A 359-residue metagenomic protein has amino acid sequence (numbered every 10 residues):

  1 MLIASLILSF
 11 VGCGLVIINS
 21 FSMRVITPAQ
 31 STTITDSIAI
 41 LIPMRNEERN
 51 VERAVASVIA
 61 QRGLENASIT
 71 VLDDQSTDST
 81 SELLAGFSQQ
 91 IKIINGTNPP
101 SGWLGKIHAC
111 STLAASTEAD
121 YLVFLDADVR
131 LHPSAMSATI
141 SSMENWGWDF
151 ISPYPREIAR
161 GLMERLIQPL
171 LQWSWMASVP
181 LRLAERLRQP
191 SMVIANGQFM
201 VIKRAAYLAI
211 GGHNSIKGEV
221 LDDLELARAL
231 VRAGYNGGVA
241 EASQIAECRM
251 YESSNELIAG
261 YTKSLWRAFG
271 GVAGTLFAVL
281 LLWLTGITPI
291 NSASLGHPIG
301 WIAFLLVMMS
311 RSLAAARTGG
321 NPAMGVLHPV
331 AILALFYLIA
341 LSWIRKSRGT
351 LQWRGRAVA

Functional and structural regions predicted by a protein language model:
M1-I34, Q168-P169, L181: N-terminal membrane-anchoring/stem segments of glycan-assembly enzymes
F21-P28, E47-A60: Short, well-formed alpha-helical segments that are part of the catalytic scaffolds of diverse glycosyltransferases
S37-A39, S68: Cell-envelope/extracellular polymer assembly enzymes that use nucleotide-activated donors
S57, L64, D73-E82, T97-N98: A conserved acidic beta->alpha catalytic loop
S79, A127-S142: Acidic donor-binding/catalytic loop of UDP-sugar-dependent glycosyltransferases, especially processive GT2
C110, L122: Short aromatic/hydrophobic "clamp" motif used to bind/position activated sugar donors
M143-W146, F150-W175, A205-L208, H213-G274 (+1 more regions): Catalytic donor/gating beta->alpha subdomain of glycosyltransferases that bind UDP-sugars
L276-T350: Membrane-embedded multi-pass helical conduit in multi-pass membrane proteins, especially envelope-biosynthetic
